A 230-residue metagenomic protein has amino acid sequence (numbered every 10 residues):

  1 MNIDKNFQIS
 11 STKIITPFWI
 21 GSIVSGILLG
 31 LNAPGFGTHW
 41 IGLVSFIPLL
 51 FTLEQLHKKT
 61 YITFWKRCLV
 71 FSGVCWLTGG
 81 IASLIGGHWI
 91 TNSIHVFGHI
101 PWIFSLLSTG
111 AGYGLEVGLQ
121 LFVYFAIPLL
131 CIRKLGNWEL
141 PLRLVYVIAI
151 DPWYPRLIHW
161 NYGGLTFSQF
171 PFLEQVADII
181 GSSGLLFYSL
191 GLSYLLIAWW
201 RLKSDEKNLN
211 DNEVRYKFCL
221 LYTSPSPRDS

Functional and structural regions predicted by a protein language model:
N2-S224: Membrane-embedded alpha-helical bundles of multi-pass enzymes that act on lipidic or dolichyl-linked glycan substrates
P225-S230: A short, hydrophobic C-terminal helix/tail in secreted or cell-surface proteins
